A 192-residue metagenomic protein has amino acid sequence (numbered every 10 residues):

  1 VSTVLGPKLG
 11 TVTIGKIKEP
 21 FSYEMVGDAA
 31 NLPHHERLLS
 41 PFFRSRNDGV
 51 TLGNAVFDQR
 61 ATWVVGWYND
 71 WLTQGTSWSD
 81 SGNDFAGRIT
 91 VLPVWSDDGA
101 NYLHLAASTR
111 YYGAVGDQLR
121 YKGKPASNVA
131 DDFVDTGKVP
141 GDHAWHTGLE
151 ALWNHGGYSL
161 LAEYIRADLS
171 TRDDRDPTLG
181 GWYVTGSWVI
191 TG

Functional and structural regions predicted by a protein language model:
V1-V115, T178-G192: Outer membrane beta-barrel
D80-T178: Surface-exposed beta-loop-beta
